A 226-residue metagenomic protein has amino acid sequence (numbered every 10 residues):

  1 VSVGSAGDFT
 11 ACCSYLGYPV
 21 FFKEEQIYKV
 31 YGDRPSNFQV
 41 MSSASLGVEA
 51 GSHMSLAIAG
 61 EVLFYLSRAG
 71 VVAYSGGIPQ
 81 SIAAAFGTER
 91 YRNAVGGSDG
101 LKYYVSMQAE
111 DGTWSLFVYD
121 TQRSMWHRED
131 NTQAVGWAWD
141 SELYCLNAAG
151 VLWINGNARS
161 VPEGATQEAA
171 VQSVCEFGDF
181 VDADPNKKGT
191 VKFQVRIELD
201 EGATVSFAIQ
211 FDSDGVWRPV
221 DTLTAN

Functional and structural regions predicted by a protein language model:
V1, V30, A208-D212: Conserved Ser/Thr-centered positions that define the repeating blades of beta-propeller domains
V1-V3, Q39-S45, I82-A84: A short beta-strand motif characteristic of beta-propeller blades
G4-Y15: Phosphate-interacting basic helix/loop segments used at nucleotide- and nucleic-acid interfaces
G7, G47-V62, R68-N226: Beta-sheet repeat architectures centered on beta-propellers
C13-K23, F64-L66, Y104-S106: Hydrophobic core segments of beta-strands in well-ordered, beta-rich domains
L16, V20, Y28, A57-G60: Short, well-ordered alpha-helical packing segments
V20-S45: Surface-exposed extracellular loop regions of Gram-negative outer-membrane beta-barrel proteins
